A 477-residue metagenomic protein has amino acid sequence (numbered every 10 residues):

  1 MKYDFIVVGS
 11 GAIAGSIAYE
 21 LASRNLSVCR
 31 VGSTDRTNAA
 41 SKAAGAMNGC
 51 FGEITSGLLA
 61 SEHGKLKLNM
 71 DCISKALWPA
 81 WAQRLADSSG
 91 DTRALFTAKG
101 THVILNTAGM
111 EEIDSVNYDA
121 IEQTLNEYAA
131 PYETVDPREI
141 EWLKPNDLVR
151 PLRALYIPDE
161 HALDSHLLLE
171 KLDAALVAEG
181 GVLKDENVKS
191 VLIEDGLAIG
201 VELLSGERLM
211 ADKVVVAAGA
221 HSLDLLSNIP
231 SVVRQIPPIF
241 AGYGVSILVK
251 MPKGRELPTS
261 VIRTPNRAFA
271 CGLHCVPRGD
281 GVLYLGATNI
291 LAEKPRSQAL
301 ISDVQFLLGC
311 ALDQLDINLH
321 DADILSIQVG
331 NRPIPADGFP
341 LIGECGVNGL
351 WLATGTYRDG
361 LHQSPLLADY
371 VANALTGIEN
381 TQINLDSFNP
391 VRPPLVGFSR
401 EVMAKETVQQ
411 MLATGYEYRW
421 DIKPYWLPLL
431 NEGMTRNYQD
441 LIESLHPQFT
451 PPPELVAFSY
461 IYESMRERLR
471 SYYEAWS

Functional and structural regions predicted by a protein language model:
Y3-R30: N-terminal Rossmann-like FAD-binding beta1-loop-alpha1 element of flavoenzymes
I6-V8, L209-S222, A368: Short hydrophobic core segments
S16-E20, R24, S33-T34, K42 (+8 more regions): Active-site substrate-recognition segment that forms the wall of the catalytic cavity or substrate channel
M47-E139: Dinucleotide-binding Rossmann-like beta1-alpha1 core, especially the glycine-rich loop that anchors the ADP
T92-M110, I121, T134-E179, T288-A292 (+1 more regions): Helix-loop-beta segment of a Rossmann-like dinucleotide-binding subdomain
L155-L204, L209, K213: Helical element adjacent to the flavin cofactor pocket in flavoenzyme catalytic cores
D316-Y418: C-terminal catalytic lobe of FAD-dependent flavoproteins
A374-S477: Helix-rich C-terminal "cap"/substrate-channel and partner-interaction subdomain that packs against the flavin-binding
